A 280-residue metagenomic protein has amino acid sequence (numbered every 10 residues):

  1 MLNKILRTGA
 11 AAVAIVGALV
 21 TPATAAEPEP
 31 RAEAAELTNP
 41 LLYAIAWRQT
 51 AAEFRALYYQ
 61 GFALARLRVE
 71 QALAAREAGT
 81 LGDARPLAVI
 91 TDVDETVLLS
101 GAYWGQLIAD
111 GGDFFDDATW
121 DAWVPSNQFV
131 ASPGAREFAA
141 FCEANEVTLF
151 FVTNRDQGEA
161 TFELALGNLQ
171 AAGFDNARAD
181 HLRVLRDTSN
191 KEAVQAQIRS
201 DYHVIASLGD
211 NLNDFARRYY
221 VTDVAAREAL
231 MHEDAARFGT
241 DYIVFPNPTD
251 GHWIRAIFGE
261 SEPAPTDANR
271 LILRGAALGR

Functional and structural regions predicted by a protein language model:
L2, V20-T91, I257-R280: Non-catalytic pre-domain segments flanking phosphatase-related domains
L2-A10: Bacterial N-terminal signal peptides that target proteins for export
G9-A18: Bacterial N-terminal signal peptides
W47-Y58, D121-F129, F151-Q157, R183-L185: Second-shell loop/turn segments in exported
E70, A74, Y103, A140-T148 (+2 more regions): Sec-exported extracytoplasmic/periplasmic mature domains
A78, G82, P86, V97-V130: Active-site neighborhood of HAD-like aspartate-dependent phosphohydrolases
E95, A135-L169, D210: Substrate-recognition element of Asp-dependent hydrolases with the DxDx(T/V) motif
D156-R280: C-terminal cap/substrate-recognition subdomain and adjoining C-terminal extension of metal-dependent phosphatase-like
